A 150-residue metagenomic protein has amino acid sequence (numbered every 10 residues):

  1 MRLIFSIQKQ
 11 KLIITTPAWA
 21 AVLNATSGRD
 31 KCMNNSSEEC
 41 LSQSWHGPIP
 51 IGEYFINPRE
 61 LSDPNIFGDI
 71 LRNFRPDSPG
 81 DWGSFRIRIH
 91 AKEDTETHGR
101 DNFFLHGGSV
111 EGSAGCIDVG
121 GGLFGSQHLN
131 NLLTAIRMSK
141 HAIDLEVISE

Functional and structural regions predicted by a protein language model:
M1-A114, L123-I143, V147-E150: Cell wall/extracellular polymer interaction/catalysis modules
D118: Short Cys/His-based metal-binding microdomains
